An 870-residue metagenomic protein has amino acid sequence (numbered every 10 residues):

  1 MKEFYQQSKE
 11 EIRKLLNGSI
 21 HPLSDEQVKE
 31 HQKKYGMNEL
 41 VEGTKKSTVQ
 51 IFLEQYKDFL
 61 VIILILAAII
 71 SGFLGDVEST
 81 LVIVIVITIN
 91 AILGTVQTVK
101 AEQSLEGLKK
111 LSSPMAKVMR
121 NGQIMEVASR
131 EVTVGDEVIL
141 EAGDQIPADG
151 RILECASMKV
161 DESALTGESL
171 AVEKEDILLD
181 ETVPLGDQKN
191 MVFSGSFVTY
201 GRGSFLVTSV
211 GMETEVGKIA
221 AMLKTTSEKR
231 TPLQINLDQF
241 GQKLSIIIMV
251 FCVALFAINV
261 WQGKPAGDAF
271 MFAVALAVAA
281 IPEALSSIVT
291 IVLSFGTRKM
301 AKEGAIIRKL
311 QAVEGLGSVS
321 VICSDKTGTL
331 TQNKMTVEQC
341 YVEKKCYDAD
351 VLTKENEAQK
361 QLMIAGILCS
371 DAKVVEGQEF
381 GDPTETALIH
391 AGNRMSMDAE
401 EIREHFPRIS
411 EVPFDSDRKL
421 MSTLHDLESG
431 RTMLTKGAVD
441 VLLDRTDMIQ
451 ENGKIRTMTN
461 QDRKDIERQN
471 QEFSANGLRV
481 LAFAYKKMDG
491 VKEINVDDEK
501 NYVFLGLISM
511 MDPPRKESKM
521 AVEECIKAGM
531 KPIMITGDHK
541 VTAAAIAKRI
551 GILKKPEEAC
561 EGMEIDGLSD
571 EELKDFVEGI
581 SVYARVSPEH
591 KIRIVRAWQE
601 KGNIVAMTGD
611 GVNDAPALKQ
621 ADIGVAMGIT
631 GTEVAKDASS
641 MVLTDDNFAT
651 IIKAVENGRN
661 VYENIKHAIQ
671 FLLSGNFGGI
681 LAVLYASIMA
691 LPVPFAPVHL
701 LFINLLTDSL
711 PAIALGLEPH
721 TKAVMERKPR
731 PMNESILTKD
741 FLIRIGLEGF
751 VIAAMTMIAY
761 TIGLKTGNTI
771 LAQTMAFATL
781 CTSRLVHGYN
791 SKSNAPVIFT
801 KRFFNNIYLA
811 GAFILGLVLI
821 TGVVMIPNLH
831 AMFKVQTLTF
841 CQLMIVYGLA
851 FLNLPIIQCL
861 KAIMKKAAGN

Functional and structural regions predicted by a protein language model:
M1-E726, I736-L737, F750, Y760-T761 (+2 more regions): Conserved cytosolic headpiece of P-type ATPases
T707, I752, T774-G788: Generic alpha-helical transmembrane segments
P731-F750, I770-M775: Membrane-water interface at loop-to-transmembrane-helix junctions
M755: C-terminal catalytic subdomain
Y760, G767-N768: Long hydrophobic segments that form regular secondary structure
S791: A C-terminal functional module that forms or caps the active site or interfaces directly with catalytic machinery
